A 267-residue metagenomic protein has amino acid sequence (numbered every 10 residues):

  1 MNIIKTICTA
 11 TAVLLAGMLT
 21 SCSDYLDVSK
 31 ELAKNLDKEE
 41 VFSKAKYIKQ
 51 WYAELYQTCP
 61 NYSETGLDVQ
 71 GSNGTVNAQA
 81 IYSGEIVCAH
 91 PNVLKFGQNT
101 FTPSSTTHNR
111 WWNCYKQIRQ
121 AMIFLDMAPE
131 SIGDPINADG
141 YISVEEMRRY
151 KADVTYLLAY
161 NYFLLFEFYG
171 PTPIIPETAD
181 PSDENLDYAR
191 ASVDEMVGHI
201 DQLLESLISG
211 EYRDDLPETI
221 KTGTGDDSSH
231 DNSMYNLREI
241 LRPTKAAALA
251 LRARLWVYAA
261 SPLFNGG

Functional and structural regions predicted by a protein language model:
M1-C8: Bacterial N-terminal signal peptides that target proteins for export
C22-S72, P103: Membrane-proximal, proline-rich intrinsically disordered regions
K49-A53, Q57-S63, C88-Y169, N185-G198 (+1 more regions): Conserved, well-structured interaction surfaces
I142-A152, K221-D226, M234-A247: A glycine-rich, coil/turn loop motif that links secondary-structure elements
F166-E167, P173, Y258-F264: Short coil/turn linking the two alpha-helices of tandem helical-hairpin repeats
M196, R213-L237, G266: Surface-exposed intrinsically disordered loops and tails
